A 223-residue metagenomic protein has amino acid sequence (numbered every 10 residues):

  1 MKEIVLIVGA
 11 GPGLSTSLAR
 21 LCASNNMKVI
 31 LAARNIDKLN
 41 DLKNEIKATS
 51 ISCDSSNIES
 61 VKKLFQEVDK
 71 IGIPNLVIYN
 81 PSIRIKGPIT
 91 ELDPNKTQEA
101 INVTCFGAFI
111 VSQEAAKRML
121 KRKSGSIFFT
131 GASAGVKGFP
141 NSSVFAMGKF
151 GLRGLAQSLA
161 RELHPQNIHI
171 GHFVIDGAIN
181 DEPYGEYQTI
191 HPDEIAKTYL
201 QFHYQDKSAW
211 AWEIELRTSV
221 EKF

Functional and structural regions predicted by a protein language model:
E3, I73-N75, P88, M119-G131 (+1 more regions): Active-site loop of short-chain dehydrogenase/reductase
G11-P12: Conserved glycine-rich cofactor-binding loop
I46-E59: Rossmann-fold cofactor-recognition segment
I78-K86: Conserved NAD(P)H cofactor-binding loop of Rossmann-fold oxidoreductase domains
I83, T90-I110, F128, L152: Catalytic Tyr-X3-Lys loop
S112-Q113, Q157: A short, exposed helix-loop element centered on a Lys and neighboring polar residues
S126-G151, Q157, H164, V174 (+1 more regions): Catalytic loop of short-chain dehydrogenase/reductase
P165-N180, Y184-F223: C-terminal helical subdomain
